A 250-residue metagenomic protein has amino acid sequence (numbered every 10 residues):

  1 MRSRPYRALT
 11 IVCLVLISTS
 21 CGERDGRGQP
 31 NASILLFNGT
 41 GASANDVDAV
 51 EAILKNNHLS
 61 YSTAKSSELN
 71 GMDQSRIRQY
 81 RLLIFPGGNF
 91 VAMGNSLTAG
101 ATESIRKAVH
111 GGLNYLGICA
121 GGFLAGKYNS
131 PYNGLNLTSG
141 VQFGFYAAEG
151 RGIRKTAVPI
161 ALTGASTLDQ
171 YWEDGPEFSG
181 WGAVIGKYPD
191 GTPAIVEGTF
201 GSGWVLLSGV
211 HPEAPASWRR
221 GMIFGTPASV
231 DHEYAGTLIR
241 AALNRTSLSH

Functional and structural regions predicted by a protein language model:
M1-L9: Bacterial N-terminal signal peptides that target proteins for export
I17-S20: C-terminal motif of bacterial Sec signal peptides marking the signal peptidase cleavage site
G22-R24: Bacterial signal peptide processing site
G26-S33, F37, K55, R106 (+3 more regions): Extracellular ligand-binding/catalytic regions of CAZymes and related secreted enzymes and adhesion modules
L35-N129: Helical hinge/lid and interdomain linker segments adjacent to catalytic or ligand-binding clefts that mediate domain
A92, L124-K127, Y132, Y146 (+2 more regions): Short catalytic/ligand-binding loop motif for oxyanion handling, primarily in non-cytosolic enzymes, centered on
H110, G126-S166: Class I SAM-dependent methyltransferase SAM-binding "motif I" and its flanking Rossmann-like core
E149-R219: Catalytic beta-strand/loop cores that center a nucleophilic Ser/Cys/Thr and support acyl-enzyme chemistry
